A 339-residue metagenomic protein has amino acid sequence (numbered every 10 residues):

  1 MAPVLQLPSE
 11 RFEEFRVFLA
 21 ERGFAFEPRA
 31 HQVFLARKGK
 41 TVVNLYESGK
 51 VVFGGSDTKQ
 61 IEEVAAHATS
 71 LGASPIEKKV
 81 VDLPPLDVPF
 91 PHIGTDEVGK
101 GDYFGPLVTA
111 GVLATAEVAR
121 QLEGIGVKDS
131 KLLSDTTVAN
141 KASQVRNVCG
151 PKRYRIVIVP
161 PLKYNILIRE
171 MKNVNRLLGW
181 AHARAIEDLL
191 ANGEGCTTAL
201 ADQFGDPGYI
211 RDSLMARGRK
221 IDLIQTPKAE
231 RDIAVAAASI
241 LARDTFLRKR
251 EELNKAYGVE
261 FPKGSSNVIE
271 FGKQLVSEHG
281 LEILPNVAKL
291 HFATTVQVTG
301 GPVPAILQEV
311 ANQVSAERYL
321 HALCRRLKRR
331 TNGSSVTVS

Functional and structural regions predicted by a protein language model:
M1-S339: RNase H-like, Mg2+-dependent phosphodiesterase core, and more generally RNA phosphate-backbone-engaging helix-loop
